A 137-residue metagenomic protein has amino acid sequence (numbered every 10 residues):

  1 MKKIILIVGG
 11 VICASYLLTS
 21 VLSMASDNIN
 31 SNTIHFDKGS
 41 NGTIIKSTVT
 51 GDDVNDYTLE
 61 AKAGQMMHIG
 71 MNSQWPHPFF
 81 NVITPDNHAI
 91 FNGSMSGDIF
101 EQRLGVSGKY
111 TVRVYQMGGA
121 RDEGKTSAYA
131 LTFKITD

Functional and structural regions predicted by a protein language model:
M1-I4: Positively charged n-region of N-terminal signal peptides that target proteins for export
L6-A14: Sec-dependent N-terminal signal peptides
S15-L22: C-terminal segment of classical bacterial N-terminal signal peptides
M24-G51: Transition segment at domain starts
S26-H35, Y57, Q116-D137: C-terminal edge strands of extracellular/lumenal beta-sandwich accessory domains
G42, V54, G64, T126-A128: A general secondary-structure signal for short beta-strands and their flanking turns/coil in non-transmembrane regions
V49-Q116: Acidic, Ser/Thr/Pro-rich low-complexity intrinsically disordered segments
